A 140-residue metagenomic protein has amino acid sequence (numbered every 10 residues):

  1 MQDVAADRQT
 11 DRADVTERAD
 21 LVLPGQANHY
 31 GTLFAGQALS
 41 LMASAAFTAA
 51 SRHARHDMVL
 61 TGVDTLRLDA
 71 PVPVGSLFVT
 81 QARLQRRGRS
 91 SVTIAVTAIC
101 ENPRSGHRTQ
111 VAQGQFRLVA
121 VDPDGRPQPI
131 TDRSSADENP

Functional and structural regions predicted by a protein language model:
M1-A35, R52: Catalytic strand-loop segment that frames the active site of acyl-thioester-processing enzymes
Q2-R8, R12-R18, P73-V74, Q85-P140: HotDog/MaoC-like acyl-thioester-processing domains
V22-L23, L68, L118-A120: Hydrophobic residues in beta-strands and at strand termini
H29-T32, S51, A70-P71, H107-R108: Short histidine-centered beta-strand/loop micro-motifs that create catalytic or ligand/metal-coordination sites
G36-H56: Active-site helix/loop of acyl-thioester processing domains in fatty-acid/polyketide metabolism, spanning hotdog-fold
R55-P71: Small beta-barrel nucleic-acid-binding modules, principally OB-folds
